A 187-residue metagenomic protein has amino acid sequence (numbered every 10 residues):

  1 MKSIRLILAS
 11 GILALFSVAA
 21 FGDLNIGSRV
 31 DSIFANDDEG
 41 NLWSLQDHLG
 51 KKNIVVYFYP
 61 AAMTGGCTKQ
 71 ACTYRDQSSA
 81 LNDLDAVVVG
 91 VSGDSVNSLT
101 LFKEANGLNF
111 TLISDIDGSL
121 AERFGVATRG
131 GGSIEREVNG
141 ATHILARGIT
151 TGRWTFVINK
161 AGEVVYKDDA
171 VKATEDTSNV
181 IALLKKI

Functional and structural regions predicted by a protein language model:
M1-G11: Bacterial N-terminal signal peptides that target proteins for export
F21-Q46: N-terminal "domain-start" segment that seeds a small globular fold
V30-D31, N53, G152-W154: Short loop/turn microsegments at loop-to-beta-strand junctions
L45-G65, Y74: Short active-site neighborhood of thiol/selenol oxidoreductases, capturing the structured segment around
T68-R123: Structural microenvironment flanking redox-active thiols in thiol-disulfide oxidoreductases
D115-E175: Thiol/selenol-based redox catalytic cores and closely related redox-interacting motifs
A173-K186: A short, polar/charged loop-to-alpha-helix boundary motif
